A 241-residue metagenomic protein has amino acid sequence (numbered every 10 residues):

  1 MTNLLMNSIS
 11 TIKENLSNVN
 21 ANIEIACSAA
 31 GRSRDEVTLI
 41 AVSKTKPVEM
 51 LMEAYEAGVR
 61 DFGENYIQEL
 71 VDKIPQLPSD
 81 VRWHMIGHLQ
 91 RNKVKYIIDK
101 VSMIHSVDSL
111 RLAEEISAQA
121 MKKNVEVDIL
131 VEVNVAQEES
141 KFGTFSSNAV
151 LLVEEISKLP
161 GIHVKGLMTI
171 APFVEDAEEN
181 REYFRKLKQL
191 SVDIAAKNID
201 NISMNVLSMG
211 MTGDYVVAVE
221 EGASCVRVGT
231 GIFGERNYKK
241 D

Functional and structural regions predicted by a protein language model:
T2-G213, V219-E221, F233: Conserved alpha/beta-domain cores
A223-D241: Gly/Pro- and small hydrophobic-enriched strand-loop and loop-to-helix capping segments that sit at the rims
